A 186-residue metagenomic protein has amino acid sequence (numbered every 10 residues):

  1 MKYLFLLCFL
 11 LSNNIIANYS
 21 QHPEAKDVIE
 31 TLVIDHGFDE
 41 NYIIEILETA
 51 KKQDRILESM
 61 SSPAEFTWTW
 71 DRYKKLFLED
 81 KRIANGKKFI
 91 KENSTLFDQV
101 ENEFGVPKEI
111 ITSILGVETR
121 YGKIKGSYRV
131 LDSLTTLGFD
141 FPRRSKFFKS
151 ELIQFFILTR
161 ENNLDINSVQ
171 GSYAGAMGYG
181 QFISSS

Functional and structural regions predicted by a protein language model:
K2-Y3, G105: Short loop/turn motifs at secondary-structure junctions
Y3-S12: Sec-dependent N-terminal signal peptides
S12-N13, V117: Residue-level micro-sites within transmembrane alpha helices that shape and flank functional polar/acidic positions
N13-Y19: Sec/Tat signal peptide C-region and signal peptidase I cleavage site
Q21-H36, I44: Mature N-terminal segment immediately following signal peptide/propeptide cleavage in secreted/periplasmic
H36-S186: Catalytic glycan-binding domains that act on GlcNAc-containing polysaccharides
